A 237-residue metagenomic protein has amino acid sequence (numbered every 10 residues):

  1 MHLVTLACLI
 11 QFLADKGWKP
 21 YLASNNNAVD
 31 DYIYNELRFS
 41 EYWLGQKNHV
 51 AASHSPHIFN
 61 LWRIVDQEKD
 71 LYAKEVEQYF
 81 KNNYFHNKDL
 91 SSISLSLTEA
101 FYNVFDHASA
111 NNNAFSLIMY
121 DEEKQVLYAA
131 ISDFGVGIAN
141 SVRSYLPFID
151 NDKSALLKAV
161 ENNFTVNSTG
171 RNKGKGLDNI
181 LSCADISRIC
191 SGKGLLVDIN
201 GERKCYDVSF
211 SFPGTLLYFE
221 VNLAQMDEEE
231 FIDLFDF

Functional and structural regions predicted by a protein language model:
M1-W43: Amphipathic alpha-helical interaction surfaces in cytosolic regulatory modules
A7-L9, F85-E122, L181-C183: Conserved ATP-binding N-box helix of the HATPase_c
D15-K16, S109-N111, I189: Short connector loops in the HATPase_c
W43-L44, N48-H49, L146, E161-F237: Flexible, glycine-/charge-rich segments associated with ATP-binding catalytic modules
P56-H86, A139, L146-T165: Helix-loop-beta hinge of the Bergerat
Q125-A129, T215: Short beta-strand element(s) in the Bergerat
D133: Acidic ATP/Mg2+-coordinating residue in the GHKL
V136: Glycine-rich G1-box
